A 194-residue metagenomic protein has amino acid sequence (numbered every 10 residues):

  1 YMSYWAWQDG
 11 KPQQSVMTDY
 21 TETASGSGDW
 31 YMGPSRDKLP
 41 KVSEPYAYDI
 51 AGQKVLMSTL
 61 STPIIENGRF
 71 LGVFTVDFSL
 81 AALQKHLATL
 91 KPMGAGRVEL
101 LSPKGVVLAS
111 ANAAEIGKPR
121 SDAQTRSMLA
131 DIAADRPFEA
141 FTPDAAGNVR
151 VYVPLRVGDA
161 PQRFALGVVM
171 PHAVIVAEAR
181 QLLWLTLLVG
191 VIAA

Functional and structural regions predicted by a protein language model:
Y1-G10, R36-V42, A88-L108, A133-P137: Short N-terminal helix-loop-first-beta-strand/juxtamembrane motif that initiates sensory/input modules
W5-D77, P143: Extracytoplasmic/periplasmic ligand-binding sensor regions of membrane-associated signaling proteins
Q53-S58, P92-A95, L183: Short, small/polar residue-rich loop motifs at catalytic or cofactor-binding pockets
T62-E66, P92, P103-K104, A113-E115 (+1 more regions): Extracellular/periplasmic juxtamembrane segments that couple receptor/chemosensory ectodomains to their
G72-V73, S110, A165: Short glycine-/small-residue motifs
F78-L80, A109-E115: Short beta->alpha transition motifs characteristic of CBS
L83-H86, I175: Sensory-module boundary signal marking interfaces of small helical input modules and downstream signaling cores
T186-A194: Alpha-helical transmembrane segments of integral membrane proteins
